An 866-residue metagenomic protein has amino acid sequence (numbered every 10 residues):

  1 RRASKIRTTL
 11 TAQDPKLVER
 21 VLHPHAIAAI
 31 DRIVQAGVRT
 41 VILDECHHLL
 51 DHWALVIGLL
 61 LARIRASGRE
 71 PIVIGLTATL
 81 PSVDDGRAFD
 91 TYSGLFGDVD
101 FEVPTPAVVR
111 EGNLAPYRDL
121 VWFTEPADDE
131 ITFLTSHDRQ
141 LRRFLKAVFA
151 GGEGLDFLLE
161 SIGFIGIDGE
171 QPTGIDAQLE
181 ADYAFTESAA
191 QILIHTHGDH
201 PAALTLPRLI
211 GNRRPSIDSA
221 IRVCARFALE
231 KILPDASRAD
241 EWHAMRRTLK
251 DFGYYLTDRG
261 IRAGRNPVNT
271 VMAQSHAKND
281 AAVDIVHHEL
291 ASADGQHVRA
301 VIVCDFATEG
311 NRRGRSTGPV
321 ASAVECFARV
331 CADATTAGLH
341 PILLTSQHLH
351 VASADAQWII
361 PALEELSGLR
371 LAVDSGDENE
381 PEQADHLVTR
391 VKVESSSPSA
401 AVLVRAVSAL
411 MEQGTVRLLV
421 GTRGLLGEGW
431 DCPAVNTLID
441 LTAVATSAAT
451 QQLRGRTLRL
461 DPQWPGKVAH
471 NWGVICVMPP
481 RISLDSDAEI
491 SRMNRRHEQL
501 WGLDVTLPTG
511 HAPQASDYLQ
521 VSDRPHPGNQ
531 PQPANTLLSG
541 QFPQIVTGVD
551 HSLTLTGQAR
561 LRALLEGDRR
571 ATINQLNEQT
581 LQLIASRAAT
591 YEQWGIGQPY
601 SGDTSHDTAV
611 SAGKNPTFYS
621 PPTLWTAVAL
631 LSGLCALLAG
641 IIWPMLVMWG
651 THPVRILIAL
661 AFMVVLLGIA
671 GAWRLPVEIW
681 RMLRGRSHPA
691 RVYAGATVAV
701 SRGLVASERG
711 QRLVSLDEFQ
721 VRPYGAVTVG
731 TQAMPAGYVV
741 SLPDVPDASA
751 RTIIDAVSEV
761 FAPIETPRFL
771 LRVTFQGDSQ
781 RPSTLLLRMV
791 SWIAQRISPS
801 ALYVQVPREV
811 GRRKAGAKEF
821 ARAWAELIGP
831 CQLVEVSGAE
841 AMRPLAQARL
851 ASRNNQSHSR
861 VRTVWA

Functional and structural regions predicted by a protein language model:
R1-A3, T8-A12, R32, G37 (+8 more regions): Conserved C-terminal RecA-like helicase domain
R2-I72: SF2 helicase catalytic motif II
H47-D51, P81-S82, E309, L425-E428 (+1 more regions): Residues immediately C-terminal
H48-L114: Post-DEXD/H (motif II) to motif III coupling segment of the RecA-like Helicase ATP-binding lobe
A66-S67, T446, R456-V468, W501-T506: Arginine/glycine-rich "motif VI" loop of SF2 helicases in the C-terminal RecA-like domain
A150-F185, A189-Q191, A488-R808: Long, largely alpha-helical accessory region at the distal end of helicase-like NTP-driven motors
V420, W430-A443, A469-G473: A short beta-strand element within the Helicase C-terminal
Q452, R456-I490: Conserved segment of the helicase C-terminal RecA-like domain
